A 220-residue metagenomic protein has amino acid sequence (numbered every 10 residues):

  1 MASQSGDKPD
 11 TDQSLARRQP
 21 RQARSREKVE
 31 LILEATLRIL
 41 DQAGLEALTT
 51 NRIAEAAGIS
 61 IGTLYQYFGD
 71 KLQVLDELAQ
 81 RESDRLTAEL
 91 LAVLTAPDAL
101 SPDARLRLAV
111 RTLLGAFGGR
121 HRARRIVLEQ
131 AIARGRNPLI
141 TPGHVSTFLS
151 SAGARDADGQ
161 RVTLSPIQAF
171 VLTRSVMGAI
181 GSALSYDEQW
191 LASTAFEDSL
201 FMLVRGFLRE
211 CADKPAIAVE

Functional and structural regions predicted by a protein language model:
M1-E27, Q160-V162, A212-E220: N-terminal intrinsically disordered/low-complexity leader segments
S25-T36, I53, L78-L90: Generic hydrophobic, amphipathic alpha-helix propensity
L31, I39-Q73: Helix-turn-helix
A35-A43, R85-A96, S175-Y186: Solvent-exposed, amphipathic alpha-helical segments
L40, L75-E82, E89, V127 (+2 more regions): Alpha-helical DNA-contacting segments of helix-turn-helix folds
D84-L90, A104-R111, G115-G119, A133-G159 (+5 more regions): Amphipathic alpha-helical packing segments from all-alpha helical-bundle domains
T95, G119-R125: Charged, amphipathic alpha-helical coiled-coil/dimerization segments
R124-E129, A192, A216-I217: Short, hydrophobic secondary-structure boundary micro-motifs
